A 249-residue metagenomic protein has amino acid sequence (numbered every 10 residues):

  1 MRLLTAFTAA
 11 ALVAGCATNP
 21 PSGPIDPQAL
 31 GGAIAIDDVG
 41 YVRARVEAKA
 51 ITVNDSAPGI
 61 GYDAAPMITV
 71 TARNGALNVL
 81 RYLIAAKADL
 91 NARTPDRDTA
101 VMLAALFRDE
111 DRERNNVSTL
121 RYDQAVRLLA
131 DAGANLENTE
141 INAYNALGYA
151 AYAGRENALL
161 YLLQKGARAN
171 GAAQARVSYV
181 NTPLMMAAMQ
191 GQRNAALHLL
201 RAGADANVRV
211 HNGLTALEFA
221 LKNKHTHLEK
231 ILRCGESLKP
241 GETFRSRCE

Functional and structural regions predicted by a protein language model:
M1-F7: Sec-dependent signal peptide recognition, specifically the positively charged N-region followed immediately by
A14-G15: C-terminal motif of bacterial Sec signal peptides marking the signal peptidase cleavage site
T18-S22: Bacterial lipoprotein signal-peptidase II cleavage site
G23-G32, D55-I68, R93-L106, T139-N145 (+3 more regions): Ankyrin-repeat boundary/"N-cap" motif
G32-D37, V70-A76, L103-Y122, Y149-R155 (+2 more regions): Ankyrin repeat A-helix N-terminal signature
F219-E249: Terminal, low-structured helical/coil segments at or just beyond the last alpha-helical repeat
